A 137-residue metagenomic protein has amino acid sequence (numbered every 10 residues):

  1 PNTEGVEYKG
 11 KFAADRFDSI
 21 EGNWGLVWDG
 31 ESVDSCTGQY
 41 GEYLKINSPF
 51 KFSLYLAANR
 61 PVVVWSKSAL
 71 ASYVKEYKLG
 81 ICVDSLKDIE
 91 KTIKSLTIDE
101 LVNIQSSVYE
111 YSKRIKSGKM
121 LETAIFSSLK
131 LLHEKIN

Functional and structural regions predicted by a protein language model:
P1-W24: Nucleotide-activated donor-binding/catalytic signature segment of Leloir-type glycosyltransferases, i.e., the conserved
K11, E31-S32, S85-I89: Short, acidic/turn-prone active-site loops that include or flank metal/cofactor- and phosphate-binding residues
D18-A58, V64-K67, A71-S72: Nucleotide-sugar-dependent
N47, K78-G80, T97-D99: Short low-complexity, flexible loop/linker segments enriched in glycine and/or proline with clustered acidic
V62-V64, I81-C82: Short hydrophobic alpha-helical runs that function as membrane-insertion/retention elements
A71-T92: Change "using UDP/GDP/dTDP sugars" to "using nucleotide sugars
D84-K87, K91, I98-N137: A charged, aromatic-enriched C-terminal amphipathic alpha-helix characteristic of glycosyltransferases across folds
